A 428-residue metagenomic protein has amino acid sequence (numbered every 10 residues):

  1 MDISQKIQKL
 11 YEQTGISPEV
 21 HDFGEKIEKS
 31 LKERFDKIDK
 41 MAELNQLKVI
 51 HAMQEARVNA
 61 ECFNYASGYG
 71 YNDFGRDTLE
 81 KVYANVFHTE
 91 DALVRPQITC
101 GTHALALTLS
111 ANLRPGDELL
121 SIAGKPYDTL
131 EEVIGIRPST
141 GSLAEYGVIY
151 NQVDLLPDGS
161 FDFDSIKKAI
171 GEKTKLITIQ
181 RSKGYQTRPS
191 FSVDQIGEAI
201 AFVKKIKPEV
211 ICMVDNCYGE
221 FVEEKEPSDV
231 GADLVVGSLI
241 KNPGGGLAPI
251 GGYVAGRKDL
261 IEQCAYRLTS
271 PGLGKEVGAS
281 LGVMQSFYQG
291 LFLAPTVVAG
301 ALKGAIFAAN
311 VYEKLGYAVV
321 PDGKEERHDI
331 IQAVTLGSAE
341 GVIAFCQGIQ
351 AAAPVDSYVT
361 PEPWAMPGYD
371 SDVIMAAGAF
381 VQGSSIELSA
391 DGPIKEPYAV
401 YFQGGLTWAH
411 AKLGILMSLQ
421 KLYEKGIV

Functional and structural regions predicted by a protein language model:
I3-Q13, S17-G24, E28, K32 (+9 more regions): Conserved PLP-enzyme active-site core in the AAT-like
R57, F63-L93: Active-site-flanking structural segment that lines cofactor/substrate pockets
N85-T89, G141-V148, P354: Short helix-loop-beta junction
D91-V94, D117-L120, K175-L176, E209-C212 (+6 more regions): Structural motif
E313-I427: Conserved C-terminal alpha-helix-loop-beta "cap" of PLP-dependent enzymes that closes/shapes the active-site mouth
